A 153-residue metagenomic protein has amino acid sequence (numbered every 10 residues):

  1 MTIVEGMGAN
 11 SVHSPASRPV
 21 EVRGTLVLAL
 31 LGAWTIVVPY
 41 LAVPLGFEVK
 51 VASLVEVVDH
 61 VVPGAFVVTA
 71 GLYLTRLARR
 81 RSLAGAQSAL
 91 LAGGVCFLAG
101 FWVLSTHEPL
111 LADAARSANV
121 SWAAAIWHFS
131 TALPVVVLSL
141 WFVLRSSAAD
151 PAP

Functional and structural regions predicted by a protein language model:
T2, V61-L72, H128-V143: Hydrophobic cores of alpha-helical transmembrane segments in multi-pass inner/ER membrane proteins, independent
T2-L31: Cytosolic juxtamembrane helix and N-cap/initiation of the first transmembrane helix
H13-E21, G71-L91, V137-P153: Cytoplasmic membrane-interface segments at the C-terminal ends of transmembrane helices
V20-G24, L45-V67, A89, V120-T131: Transmembrane alpha-helix entry/boundary detector in multi-pass membrane proteins
G24, A115-D150: Alpha-helical membrane-associated segments of multi-pass integral membrane proteins
V27-V37, F97-L104: Short, structured motif recognition centered on aromatic/hydrophobic residues
W34-F47, S105-D113: Membrane-helix interface motif
G93-A115: C-terminal halves and exits of single transmembrane alpha-helices
